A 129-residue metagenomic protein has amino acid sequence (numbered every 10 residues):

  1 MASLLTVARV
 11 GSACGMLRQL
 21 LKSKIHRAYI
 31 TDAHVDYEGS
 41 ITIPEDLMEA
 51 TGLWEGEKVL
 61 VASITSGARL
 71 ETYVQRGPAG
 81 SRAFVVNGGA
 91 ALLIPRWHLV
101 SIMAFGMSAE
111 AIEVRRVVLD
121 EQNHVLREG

Functional and structural regions predicted by a protein language model:
A2-C14, A79, A109-G129: Helix-rich terminal scaffold detector
R18-L20, I25, Y29-T31, V35-E110 (+1 more regions): Compact, glycine-rich, soluble single-domain proteins
